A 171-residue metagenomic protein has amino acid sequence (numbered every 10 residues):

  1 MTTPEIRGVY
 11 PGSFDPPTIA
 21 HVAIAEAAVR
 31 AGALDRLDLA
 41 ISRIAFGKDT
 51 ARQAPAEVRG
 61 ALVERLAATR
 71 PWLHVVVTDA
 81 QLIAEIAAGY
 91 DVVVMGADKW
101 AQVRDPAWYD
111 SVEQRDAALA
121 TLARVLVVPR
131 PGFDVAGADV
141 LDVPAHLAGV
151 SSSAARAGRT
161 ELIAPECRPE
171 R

Functional and structural regions predicted by a protein language model:
M1-R171: Nucleotidyltransferase catalytic core that binds NTPs
